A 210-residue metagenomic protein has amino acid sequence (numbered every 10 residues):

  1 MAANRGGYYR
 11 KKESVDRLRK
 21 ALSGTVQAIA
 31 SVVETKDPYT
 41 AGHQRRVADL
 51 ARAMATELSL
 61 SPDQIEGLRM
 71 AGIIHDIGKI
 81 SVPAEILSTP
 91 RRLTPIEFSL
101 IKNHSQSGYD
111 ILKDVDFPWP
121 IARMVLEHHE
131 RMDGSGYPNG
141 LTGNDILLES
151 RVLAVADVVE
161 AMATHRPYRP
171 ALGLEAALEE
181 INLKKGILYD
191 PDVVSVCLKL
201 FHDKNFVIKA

Functional and structural regions predicted by a protein language model:
M1-D16: Catalytic-core segments of nucleotide cyclases and related cyclic-nucleotide turnover enzymes
E13-A210: Metal-dependent catalytic cores of enzymes that make or break cyclic nucleotides and related phosphoester linkages
